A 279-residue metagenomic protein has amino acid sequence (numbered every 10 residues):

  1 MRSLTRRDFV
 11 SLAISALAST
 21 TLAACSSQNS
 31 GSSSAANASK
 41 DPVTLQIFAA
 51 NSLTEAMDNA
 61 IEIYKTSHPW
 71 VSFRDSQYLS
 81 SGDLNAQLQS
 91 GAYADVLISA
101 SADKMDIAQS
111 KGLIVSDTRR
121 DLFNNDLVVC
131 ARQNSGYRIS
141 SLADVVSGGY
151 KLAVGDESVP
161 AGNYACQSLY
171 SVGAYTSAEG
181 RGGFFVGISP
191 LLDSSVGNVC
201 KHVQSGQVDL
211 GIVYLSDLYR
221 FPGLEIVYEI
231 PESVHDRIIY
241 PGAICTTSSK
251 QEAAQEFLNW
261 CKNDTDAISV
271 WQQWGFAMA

Functional and structural regions predicted by a protein language model:
M1-T20: N-terminal secretory signal peptides and thylakoid transit peptides that target proteins across membranes
C25-T66, Q77-G82, A86-Q89, S101-A102 (+3 more regions): Exported/periplasmic ABC-transporter solute-binding proteins
H68-R74: A generic structural motif
A94-S99: Periplasmic-binding protein-like
K111-T118: A short, gly/pro- and small-residue-rich
T118-L127: Short, glycine-/small- and polar/acidic-enriched structural segments that line small-molecule recognition paths
